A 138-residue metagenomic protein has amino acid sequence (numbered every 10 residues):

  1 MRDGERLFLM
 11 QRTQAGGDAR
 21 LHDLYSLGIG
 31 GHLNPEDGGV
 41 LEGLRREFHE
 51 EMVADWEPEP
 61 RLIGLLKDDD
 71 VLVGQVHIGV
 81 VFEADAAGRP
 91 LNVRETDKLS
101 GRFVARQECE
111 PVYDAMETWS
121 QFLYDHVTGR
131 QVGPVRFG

Functional and structural regions predicted by a protein language model:
M1-D3: Short beta-strand scaffold segments in enzyme catalytic cores
E5-E50: Conserved Nudix-box catalytic region and its N-terminal flanking loop in Nudix hydrolases and closely related
E5-L9, E59, G79-V80: Conserved active-site beta-strand-loop modules that form the wall/rim of enzyme catalytic pockets and either contain
G17-H32, I63-G138: Nudix hydrolase/Nudix homology domain
E36-L41, P58, V127-T128: Short low-complexity stretches enriched in small and charged residues
E42-D55, Q131-G138: A broadly tuned preference for mixed-charge, low-complexity surface segments
D55-G64: A short coil-to-beta-strand element that immediately follows conserved catalytic motifs
